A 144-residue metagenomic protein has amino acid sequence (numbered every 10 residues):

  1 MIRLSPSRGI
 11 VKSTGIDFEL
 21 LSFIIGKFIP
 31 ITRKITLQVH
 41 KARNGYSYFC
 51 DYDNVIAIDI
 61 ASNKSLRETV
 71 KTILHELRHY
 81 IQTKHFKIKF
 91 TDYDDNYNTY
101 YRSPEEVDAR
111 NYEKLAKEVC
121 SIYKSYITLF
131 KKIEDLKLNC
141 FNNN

Functional and structural regions predicted by a protein language model:
I2-R8: Acidic/histidine-rich, surface-exposed loop or edge segments in extracytoplasmic proteins
V11-T32: Zn2+-dependent metallopeptidase catalytic core
T36-R67: Active-site scaffold of zinc-dependent metalloenzymes
L66-I81: Short alpha-helix carrying the canonical HExxH Zn2+-binding catalytic motif
R67-E68, T83-N111: Post-HEXXH active-site segment of zinc metalloproteases
I81-D92, E118-Y126: Substrate-binding/catalytic groove segments of enzymes that remodel or degrade extracellular structural polymers
E113-N144: Long, well-structured alpha-helical subdomains associated with metal-dependent extracellular/ecto-lumenal hydrolases
